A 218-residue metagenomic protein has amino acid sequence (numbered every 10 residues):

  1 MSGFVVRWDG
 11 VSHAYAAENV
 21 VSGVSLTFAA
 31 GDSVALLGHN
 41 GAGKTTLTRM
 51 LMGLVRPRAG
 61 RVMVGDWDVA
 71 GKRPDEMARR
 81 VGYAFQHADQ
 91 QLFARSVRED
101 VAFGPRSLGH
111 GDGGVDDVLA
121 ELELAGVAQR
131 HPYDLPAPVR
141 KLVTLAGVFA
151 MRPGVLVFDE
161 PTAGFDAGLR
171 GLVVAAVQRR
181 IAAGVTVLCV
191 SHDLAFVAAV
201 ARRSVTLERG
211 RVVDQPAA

Functional and structural regions predicted by a protein language model:
L37-H39: The feature captures the beta-strand-to-loop junction immediately N-terminal to the Walker
M52: Helix-to-loop junction immediately C-terminal to a conserved catalytic motif
G60-D68, M77: Conserved ABC transporter NBD signature motif
H110-V127: Conserved ABC ATPase "signature" region
H131-L135: Conserved ABC ATPase signature
L156-D159: Catalytic Walker B motif of ABC-type/P-loop ATPase nucleotide-binding domains
S191-H192: H-loop/switch region of ABC-family ATPase nucleotide-binding domains
